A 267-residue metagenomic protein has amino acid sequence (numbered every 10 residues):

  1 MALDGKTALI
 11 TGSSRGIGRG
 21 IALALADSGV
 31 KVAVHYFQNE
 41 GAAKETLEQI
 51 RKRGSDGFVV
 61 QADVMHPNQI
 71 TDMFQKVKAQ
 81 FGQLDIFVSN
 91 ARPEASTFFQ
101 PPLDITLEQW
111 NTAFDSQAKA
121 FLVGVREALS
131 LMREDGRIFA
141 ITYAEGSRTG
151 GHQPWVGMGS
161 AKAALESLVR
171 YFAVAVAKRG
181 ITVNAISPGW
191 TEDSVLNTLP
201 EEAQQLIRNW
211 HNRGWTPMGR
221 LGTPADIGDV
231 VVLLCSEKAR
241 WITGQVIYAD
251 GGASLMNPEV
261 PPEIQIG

Functional and structural regions predicted by a protein language model:
T7, S14-G16: Conserved glycine-rich cofactor-binding loop
P93-E94, P101, L107, F139-K178 (+1 more regions): Catalytic loop of short-chain dehydrogenase/reductase
F98-P102, T106-F114, N212: Substrate-binding pocket helix/loop in short-chain dehydrogenase/reductase
S130, V174-A175, R240: Alpha-helical segment proximal to the catalytic Tyr-Lys
A177, T182, I242-G244: Short, small/polar-rich loop/turn modules that mediate ligand/substrate recognition or access, typified
A185, Q205-I242, A249-G251: C-terminal helical subdomain
V232, T243-G267: Short C-terminal tail/terminal secondary-structure segment of NAD(P)H-dependent dehydrogenase/reductase domains
